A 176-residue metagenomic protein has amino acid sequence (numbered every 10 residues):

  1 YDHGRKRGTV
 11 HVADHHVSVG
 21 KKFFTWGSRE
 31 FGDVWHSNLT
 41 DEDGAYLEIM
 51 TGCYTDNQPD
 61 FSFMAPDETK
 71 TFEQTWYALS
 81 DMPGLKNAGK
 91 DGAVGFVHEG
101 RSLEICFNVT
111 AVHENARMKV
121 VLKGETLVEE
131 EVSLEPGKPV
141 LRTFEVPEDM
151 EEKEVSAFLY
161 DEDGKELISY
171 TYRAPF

Functional and structural regions predicted by a protein language model:
Y1-T69, Y77: A contiguous, surface-exposed recognition patch within enzymatic or periplasmic domains that forms
P66-D67, H98-G100, E135-L141: Solvent-exposed, conformationally flexible loop/turn segments
T69-L85: A general sequence property marking short-to-moderate contiguous segments in secreted/outer-membrane adhesion
D81-H113: Surface beta-strand/loop "capping" patches
S102-E131, V155-A157: Beta-strand-rich binding/interaction modules
E130-E131, D163-F176: Edge beta-strands of extracellular beta-sandwich domains
E145-E152: Surface-exposed, short loops/turns at beta-strand junctions within beta-sandwich domains
F158-E162: Beta-strand-rich extracellular modules
